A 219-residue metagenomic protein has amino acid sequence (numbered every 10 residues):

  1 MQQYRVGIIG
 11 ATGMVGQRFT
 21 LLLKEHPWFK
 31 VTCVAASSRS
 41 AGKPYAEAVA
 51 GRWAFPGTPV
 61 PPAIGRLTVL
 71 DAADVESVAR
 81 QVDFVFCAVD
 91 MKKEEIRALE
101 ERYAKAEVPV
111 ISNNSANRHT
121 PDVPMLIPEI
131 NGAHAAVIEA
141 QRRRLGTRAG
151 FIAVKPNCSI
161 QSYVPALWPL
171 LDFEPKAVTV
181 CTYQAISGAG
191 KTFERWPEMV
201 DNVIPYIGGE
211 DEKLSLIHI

Functional and structural regions predicted by a protein language model:
M1-G208: N-terminal Rossmann-like NAD(P) cofactor-binding subdomain of oxidoreductases, focused on the glycine-rich
I217-I219: Conserved small/polar residues in nucleotide/adenosyl-binding loops
